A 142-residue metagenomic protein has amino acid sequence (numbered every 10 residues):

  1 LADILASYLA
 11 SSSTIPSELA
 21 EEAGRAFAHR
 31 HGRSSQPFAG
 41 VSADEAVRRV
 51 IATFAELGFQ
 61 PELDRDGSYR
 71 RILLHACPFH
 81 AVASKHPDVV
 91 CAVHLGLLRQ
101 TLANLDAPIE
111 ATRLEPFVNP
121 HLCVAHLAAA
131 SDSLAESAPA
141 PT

Functional and structural regions predicted by a protein language model:
L1-V47, A92, N104: Amphipathic alpha-helical dimerization/coiled-coil segments that flank or bridge DNA-binding/regulatory modules
I4, I15, I51, Y69-I72 (+1 more regions): Weak global preference for isoleucine
A43-G58: Phosphate-interacting basic helix/loop segments used at nucleotide- and nucleic-acid interfaces
E56-T142: C-terminal regulatory/effector modules of DNA-binding transcriptional regulators
